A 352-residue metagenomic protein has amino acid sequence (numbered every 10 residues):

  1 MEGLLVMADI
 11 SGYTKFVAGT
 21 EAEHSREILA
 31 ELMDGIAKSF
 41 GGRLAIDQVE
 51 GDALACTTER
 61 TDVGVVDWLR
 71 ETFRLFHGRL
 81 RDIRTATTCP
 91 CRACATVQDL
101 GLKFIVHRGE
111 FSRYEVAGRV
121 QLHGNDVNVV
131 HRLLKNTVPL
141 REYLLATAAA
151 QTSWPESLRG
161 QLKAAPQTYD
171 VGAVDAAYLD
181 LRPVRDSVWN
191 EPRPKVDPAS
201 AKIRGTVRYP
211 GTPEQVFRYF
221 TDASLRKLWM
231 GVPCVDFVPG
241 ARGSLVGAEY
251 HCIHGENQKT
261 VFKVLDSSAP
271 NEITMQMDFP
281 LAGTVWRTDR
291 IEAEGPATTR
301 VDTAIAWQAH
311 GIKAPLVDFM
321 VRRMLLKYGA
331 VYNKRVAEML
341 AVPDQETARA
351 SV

Functional and structural regions predicted by a protein language model:
M1-E71: Catalytic NTP-binding/metal-coordinating core of nucleotidyl cyclase/transferase enzymes
G12, A37, E110, G211 (+3 more regions): Beta-strand elements of well-folded, non-transmembrane domains
T58-R60, G255, A306: Residue-level recognition of strand-loop junctions within catalytic nucleotide-signaling folds
T61-T168: Catalytic beta-strand-to-alpha-helix segment of the class III nucleotidyl cyclase homology domain
P139-Q215: Intrinsically disordered, glycine/charged-rich C-terminal tails and inter-domain linkers that flank nucleotidyl cyclase
P192-A241, V352: Hydrophobic ligand-binding cavity/cleft-lining segments
R208, K227-L228, F237-W286, R300 (+1 more regions): Glycine-rich portal/gate segments that line the openings of hydrophobic small-molecule binding cavities
A306-V352: A conserved amphipathic terminal alpha-helix motif
